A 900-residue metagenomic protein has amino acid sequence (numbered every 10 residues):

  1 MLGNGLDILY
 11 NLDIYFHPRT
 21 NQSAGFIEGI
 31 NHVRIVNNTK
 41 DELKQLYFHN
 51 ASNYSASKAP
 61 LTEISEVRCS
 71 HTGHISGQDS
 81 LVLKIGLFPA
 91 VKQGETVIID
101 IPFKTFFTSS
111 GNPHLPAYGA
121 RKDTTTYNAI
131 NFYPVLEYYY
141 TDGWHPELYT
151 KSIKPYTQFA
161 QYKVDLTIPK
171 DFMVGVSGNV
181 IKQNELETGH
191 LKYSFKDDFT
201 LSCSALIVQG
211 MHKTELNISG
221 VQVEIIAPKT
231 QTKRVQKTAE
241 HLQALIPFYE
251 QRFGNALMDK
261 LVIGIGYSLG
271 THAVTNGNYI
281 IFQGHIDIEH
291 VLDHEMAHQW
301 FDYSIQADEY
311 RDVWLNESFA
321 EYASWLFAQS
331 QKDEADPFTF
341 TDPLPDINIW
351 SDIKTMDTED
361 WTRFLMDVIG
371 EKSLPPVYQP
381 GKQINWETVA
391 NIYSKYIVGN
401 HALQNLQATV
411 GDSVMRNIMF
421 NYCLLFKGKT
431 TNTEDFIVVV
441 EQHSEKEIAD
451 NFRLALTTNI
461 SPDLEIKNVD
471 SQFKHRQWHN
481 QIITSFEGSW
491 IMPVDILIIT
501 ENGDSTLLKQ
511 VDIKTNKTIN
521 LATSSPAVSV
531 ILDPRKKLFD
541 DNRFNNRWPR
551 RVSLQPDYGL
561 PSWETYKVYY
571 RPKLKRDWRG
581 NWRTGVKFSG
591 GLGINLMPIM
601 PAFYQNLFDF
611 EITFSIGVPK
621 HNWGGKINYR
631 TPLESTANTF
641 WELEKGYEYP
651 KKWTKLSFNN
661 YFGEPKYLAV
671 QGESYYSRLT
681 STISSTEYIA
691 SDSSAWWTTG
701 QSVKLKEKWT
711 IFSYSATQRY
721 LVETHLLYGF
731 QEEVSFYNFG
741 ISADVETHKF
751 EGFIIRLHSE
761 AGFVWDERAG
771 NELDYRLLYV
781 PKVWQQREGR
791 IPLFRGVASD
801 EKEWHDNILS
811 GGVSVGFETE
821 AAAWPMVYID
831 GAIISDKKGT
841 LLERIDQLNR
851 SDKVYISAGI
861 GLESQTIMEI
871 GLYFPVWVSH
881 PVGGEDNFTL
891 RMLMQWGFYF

Functional and structural regions predicted by a protein language model:
M1-E28, A449-A455, R571-K575: N-terminal, polar/Ser/Thr-rich
Y54-T124, T188-G189, K514-S525, N542: A surface-exposed beta-strand-loop module
P102-L206: Extended, low-hydrophobicity, Ser/Thr/Pro/Gly-biased non-transmembrane segments
K229-I482, V530: Hydrophobic alpha-helical and helix-loop surface patches within well-folded domains that function as non-catalytic
I448-A449, P462-P534: Beta-strand-rich binding/interaction modules
V494, T500-T506, Q510-I513, I519-P526 (+2 more regions): Outer-membrane beta-barrel initiation region
P572, W641-Y647, N659, Y667-E820 (+2 more regions): C-terminal outer-membrane beta-barrel translocator/porin domains of Gram-negative envelope proteins and their
I867, N887-F900: Outer-membrane beta-barrel "beta-signal"
